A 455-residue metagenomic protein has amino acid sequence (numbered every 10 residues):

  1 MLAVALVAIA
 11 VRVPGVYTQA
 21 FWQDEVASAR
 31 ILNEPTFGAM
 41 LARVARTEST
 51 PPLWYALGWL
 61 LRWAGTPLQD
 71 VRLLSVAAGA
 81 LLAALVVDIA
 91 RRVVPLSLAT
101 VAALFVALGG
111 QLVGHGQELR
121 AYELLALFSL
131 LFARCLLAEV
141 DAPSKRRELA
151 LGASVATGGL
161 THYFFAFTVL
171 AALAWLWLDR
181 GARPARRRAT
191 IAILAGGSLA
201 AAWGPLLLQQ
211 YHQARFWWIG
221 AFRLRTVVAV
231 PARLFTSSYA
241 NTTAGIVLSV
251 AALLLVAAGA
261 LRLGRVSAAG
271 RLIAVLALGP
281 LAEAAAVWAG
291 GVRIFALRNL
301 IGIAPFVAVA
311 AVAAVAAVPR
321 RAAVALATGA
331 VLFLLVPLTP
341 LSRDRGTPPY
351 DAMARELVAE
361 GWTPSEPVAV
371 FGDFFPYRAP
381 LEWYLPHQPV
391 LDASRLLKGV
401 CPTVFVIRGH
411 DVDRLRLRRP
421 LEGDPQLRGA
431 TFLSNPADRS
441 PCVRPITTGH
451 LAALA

Functional and structural regions predicted by a protein language model:
M1-A455: Terminal, non-globular segments
